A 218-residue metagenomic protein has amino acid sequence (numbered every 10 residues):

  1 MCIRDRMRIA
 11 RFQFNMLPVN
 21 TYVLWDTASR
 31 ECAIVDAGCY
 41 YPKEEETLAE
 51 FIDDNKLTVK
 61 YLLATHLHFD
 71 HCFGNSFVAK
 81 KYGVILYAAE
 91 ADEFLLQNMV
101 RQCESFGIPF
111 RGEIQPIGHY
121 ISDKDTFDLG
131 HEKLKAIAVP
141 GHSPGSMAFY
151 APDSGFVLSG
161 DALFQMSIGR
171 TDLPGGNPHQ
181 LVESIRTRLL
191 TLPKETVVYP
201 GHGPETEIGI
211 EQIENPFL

Functional and structural regions predicted by a protein language model:
M1-D5: Conserved small/polar residues in nucleotide/adenosyl-binding loops
M7-N55, A148-S159: Conserved beta-strand hairpin/beta-sheet module of binuclear metal-dependent hydrolase folds, prominently
F12-F14, P116-G118, A138-P140: Short Gly/Pro-enriched turn/cap motifs at secondary-structure boundaries
L24, T65, V139: Conserved S/T- and glycine-rich ATP-binding loop of Class I adenylate-forming
R30, C39-Y40, Q102-S105, T126-F217: Metallo-beta-lactamase
Y40-D128, I213-F217: Active-site HxH/HxHxD metal-binding segment of metal-dependent hydrolases
